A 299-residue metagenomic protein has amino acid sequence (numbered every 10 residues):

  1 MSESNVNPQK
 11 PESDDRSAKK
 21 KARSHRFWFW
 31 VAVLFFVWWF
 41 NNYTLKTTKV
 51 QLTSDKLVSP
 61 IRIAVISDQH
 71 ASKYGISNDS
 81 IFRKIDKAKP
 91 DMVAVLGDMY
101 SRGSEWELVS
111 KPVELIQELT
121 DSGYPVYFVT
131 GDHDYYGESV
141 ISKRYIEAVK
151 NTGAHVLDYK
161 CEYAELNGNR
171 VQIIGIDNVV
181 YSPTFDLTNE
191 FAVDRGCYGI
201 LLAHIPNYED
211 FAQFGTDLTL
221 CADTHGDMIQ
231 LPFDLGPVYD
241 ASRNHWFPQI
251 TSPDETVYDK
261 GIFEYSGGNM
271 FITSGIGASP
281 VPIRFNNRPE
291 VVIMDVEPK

Functional and structural regions predicted by a protein language model:
S2-L57: N-terminal membrane-anchoring alpha-helices
E3-K19, R26-F27, A212, S274-K299: A short C-terminal boundary segment appended to hydrolase-like catalytic domains
T53-A64, A154, C161-I174, G196 (+2 more regions): Beta-strand-turn-beta hairpins that frame and shape the catalytic cleft of phosphate-ester-processing enzymes
S59-H155: Membrane-embedded segments
V65-S67, M92-D98, P125-D132, L157-K160 (+3 more regions): Active-site neighborhood of phospho(di)ester-bond hydrolases with catalytic His/Asp-centered motifs
Q69-A71, M99-R102, D132-Y136, E162-A164 (+4 more regions): Solvent-exposed loop/turn segments at secondary-structure junctions within structured extracellular/periplasmic domains
K143, E147-A154, L166-F211, R284: Binuclear metal-dependent hydrolase catalytic cores centered on His/Asp/Glu-rich metal-binding motifs
P206-V292: Conserved beta-sheet core of the metallophosphoesterase superfamily
